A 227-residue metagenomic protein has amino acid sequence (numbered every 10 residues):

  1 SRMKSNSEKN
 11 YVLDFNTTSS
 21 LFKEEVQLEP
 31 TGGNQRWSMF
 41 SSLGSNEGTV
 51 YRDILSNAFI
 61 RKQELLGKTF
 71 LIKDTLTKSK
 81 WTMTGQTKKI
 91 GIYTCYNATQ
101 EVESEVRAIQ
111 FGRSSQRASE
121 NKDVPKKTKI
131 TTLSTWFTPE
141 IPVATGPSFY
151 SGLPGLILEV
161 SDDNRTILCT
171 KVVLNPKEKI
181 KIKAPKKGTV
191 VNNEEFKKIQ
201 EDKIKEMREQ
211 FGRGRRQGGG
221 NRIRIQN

Functional and structural regions predicted by a protein language model:
S1-N227: Extended soluble regions of mature proteins
